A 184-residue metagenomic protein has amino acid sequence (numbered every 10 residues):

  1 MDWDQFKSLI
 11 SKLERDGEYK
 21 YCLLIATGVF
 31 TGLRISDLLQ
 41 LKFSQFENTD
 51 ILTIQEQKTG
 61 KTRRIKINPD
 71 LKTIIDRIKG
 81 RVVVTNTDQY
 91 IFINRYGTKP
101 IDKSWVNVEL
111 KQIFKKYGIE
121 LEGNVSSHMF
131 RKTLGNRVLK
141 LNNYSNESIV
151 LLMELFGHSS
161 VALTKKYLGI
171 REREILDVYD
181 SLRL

Functional and structural regions predicted by a protein language model:
W3-T31: Basic, Lys/Arg- and aromatic-enriched nucleic-acid-binding interface segment
F6, D70-E122: Active-site/catalytic core of tyrosine-dependent DNA strand-transfer enzymes
L13-E18, V108-V150, E154: Short, basic (Lys/Arg/His-rich) helix/loop patches that form interaction surfaces in the mid-to-C-terminal regions
Y21-R34, L52, N136-K140: Short pre-functional
Q40-L71: Conserved tyrosine-mediated DNA breakage-rejoining catalytic core shared by Y-recombinases
F46-N48, S145-L168: Short, polar N-cap/turn motifs at the start of nucleic acid-interacting alpha helices
E56, F156-S181: Catalytic-site neighborhood detector that most strongly recognizes the C-terminal catalytic loop/helix of tyrosine
T133, D180-L184: Short, basic, alpha-helical segments at the C-terminal edge of helix-turn-helix-like DNA-binding modules
